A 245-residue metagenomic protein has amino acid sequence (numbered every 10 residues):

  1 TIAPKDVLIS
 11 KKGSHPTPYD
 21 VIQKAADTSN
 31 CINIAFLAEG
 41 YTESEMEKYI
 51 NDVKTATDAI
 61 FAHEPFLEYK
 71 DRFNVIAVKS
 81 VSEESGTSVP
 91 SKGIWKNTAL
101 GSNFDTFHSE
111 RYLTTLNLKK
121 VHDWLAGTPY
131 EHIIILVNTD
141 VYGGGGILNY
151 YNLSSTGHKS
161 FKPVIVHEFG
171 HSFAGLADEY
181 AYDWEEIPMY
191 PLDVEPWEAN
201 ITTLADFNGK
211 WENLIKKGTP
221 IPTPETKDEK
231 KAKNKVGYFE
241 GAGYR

Functional and structural regions predicted by a protein language model:
T1-L8: Beta-strand-enriched, solvent-exposed domains that form extended recognition/catalytic surfaces
G13-A62, K79-S85: Fold-level signature of zinc-dependent metallopeptidase catalytic domains
A26-N30, L67-K70, L125-Y130, K230-K233 (+1 more regions): Extracellular/periplasmic catalytic domains that process cell-envelope and extracellular macromolecules
G40-E43, V81-S85, T139-G143, K159-F161 (+1 more regions): Solvent-exposed loop/turn segments at secondary-structure junctions within structured extracellular/periplasmic domains
E45-Y49, G144-E168: Short pre-active-site segment immediately N-terminal to the catalytic Zn-binding motif
R72-L148: Active-site-proximal segments of metallohydrolase catalytic domains
F169-E185: Catalytic Zn2+-binding segment of zinc metalloproteases
Y180-R245: Replace "(M1/M4/M9/M12/WLM)" with "(e.g., M1/M4/M8/M9/M12/M26/WLM)" and add "not limited to" to clarify scope
